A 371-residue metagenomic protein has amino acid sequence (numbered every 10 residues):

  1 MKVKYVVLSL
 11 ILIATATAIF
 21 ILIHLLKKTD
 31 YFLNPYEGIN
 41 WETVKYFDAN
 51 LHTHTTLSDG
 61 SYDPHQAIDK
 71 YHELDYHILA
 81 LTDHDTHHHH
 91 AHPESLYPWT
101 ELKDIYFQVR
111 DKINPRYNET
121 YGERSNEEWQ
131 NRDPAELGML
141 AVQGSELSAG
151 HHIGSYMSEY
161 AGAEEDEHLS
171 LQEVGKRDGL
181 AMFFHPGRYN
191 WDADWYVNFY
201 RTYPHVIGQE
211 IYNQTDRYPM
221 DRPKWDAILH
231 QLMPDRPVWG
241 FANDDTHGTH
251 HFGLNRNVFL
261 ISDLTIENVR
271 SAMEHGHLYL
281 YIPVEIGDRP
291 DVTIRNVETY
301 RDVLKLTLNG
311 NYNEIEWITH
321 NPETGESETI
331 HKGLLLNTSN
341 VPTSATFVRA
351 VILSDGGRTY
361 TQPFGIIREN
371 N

Functional and structural regions predicted by a protein language model:
K2-L8, F20-A49, P64-D69, G154-S158 (+1 more regions): Charged catalytic cores and adjacent phosphate/nucleic-acid-binding surfaces used for phosphate/nucleic-acid chemistry
S9-T15: Classical Sec-dependent N-terminal signal peptides that target proteins to the secretory pathway
F32-F184, W191, I211-A227, N243-T246 (+3 more regions): A metal-dependent hydrolase metal-coordination microenvironment
